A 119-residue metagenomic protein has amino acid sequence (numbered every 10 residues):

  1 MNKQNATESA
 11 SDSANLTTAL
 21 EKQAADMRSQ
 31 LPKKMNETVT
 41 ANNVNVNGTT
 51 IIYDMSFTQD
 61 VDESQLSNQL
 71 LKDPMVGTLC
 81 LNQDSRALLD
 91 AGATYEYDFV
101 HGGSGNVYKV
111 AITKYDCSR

Functional and structural regions predicted by a protein language model:
M1-K22: N-terminal Sec-dependent export signals
S13-L20, S64-Q69, D90: Solvent-exposed, acidic/flexible segments
L20-V61, R86-R119: Polar/charged, Gly/Pro-rich intrinsically disordered segments
E63-L88: Short, non-transmembrane amphipathic alpha-helical segments
